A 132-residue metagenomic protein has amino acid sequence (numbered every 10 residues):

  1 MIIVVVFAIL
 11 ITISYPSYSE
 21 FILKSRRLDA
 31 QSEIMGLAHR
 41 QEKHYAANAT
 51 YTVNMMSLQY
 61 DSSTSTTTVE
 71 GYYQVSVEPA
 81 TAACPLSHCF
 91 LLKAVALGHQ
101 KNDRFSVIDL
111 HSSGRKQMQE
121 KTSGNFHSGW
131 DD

Functional and structural regions predicted by a protein language model:
M1-Y18: N-terminal single-pass transmembrane signal-anchor helix
L23-T50: Membrane-proximal N-terminal amphipathic helix
A46-D132: Periplasmic/extracellular, small/polar-rich flexible segments of pilin-like filament-forming proteins
